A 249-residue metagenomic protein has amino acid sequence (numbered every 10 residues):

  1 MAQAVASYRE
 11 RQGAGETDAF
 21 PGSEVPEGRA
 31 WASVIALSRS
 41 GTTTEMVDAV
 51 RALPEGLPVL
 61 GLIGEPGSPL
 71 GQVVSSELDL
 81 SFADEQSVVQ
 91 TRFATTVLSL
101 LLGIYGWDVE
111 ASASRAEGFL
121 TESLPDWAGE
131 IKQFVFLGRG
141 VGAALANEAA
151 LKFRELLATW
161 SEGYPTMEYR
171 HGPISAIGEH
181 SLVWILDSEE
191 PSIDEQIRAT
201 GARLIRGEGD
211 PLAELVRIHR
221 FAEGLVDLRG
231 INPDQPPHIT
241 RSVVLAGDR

Functional and structural regions predicted by a protein language model:
M1, V5, T96-L100, L145 (+2 more regions): Catalytic-loop motifs flanking and including active-site residues across diverse enzymes
M1-A32, K132-G178, E223: Anionic-ligand anchoring segments at beta-strand to alpha-helix junctions in alpha/beta enzyme folds, i.e., glycine
M1-L120, R139, L182-G207: Glycine-rich phosphate-binding loops that contact phosphosugars or nucleotide phosphates
E65-P66, Q72, L102-K132, I231-R249: Internal, active-site/partner-interface "lid" segment
Y169, I174, E179-L182, P236-H238 (+2 more regions): Short capping/connector residues at structural and topological boundaries
A176, L186, E190, D210-E214: Short amphipathic alpha-helix initiation/capping segments at coil-to-helix junctions
Q196-R249: Phosphate-moiety recognition in structured ligand-binding domains
